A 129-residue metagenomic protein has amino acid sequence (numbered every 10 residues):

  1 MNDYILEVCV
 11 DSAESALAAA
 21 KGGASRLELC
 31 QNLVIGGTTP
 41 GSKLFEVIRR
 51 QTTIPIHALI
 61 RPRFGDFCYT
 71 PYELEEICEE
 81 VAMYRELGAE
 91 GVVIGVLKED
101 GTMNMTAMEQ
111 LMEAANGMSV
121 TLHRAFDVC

Functional and structural regions predicted by a protein language model:
M1, L27, T52-I54, G88 (+1 more regions): Short helix-capping segments at alpha-helix termini
N2, A18-S25: A short, Lys/Arg-enriched amphipathic alpha-helix followed by its capping loop at the start of a domain
Y4-V10, L27-L29, I48, I56-I60 (+2 more regions): Hydrophobic faces of well-ordered beta-strands that scaffold small-molecule active sites in alpha/beta enzyme cores
A13-L17, K21, L33-H57, Y72-E76 (+2 more regions): Active-site-adjacent beta->alpha loops and helix N-cap segments on the catalytic face of soluble alpha/beta enzymes
A20, R85-E86: Non-catalytic positions within long, well-ordered alpha-helices that form the structural scaffold/packing of enzyme
R63, D127: Active-site beta-alpha loop architecture of Rossmann-like, nucleotide-cofactor-dependent enzymes
F64-Y69: A short acidic, helix-capping loop that chelates divalent metal ions and anchors anionic groups
L74-R85: Extended substrate/RNA-proximal surfaces in nucleic-acid metabolism proteins
